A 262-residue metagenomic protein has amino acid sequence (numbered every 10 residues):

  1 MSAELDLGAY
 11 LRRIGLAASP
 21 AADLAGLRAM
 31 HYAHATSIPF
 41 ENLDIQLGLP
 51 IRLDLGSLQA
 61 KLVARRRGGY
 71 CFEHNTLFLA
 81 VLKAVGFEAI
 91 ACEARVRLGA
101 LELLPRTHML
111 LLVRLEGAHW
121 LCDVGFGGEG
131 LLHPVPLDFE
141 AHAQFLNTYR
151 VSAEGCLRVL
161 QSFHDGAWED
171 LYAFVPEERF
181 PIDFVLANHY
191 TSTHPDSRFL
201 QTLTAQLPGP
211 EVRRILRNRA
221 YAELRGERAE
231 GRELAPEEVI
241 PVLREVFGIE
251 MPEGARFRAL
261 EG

Functional and structural regions predicted by a protein language model:
M1-G68, A80-P105, F126-G262: Mixed-charge, low-complexity segments
T107-L111, G117-C122, N147, R158: Generic beta-strand structural signal
